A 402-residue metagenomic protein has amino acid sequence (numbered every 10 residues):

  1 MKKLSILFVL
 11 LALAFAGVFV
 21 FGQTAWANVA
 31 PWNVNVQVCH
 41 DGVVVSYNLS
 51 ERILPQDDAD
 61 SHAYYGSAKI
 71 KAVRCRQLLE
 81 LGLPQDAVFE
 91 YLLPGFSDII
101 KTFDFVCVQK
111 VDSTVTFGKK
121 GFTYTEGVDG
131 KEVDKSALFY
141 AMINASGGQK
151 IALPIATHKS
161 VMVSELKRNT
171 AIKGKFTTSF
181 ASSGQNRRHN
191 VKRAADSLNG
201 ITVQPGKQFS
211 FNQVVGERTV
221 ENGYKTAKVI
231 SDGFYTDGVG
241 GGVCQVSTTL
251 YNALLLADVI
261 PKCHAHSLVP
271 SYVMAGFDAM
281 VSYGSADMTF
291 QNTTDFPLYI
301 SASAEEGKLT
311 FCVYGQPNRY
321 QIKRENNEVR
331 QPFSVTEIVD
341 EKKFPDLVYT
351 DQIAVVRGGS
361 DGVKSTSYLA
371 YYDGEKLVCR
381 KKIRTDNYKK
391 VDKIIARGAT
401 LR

Functional and structural regions predicted by a protein language model:
L4-T24: Sec-dependent N-terminal signal peptides of Gram-positive bacterial secreted proteins and lipoproteins
W26-W32, C39-V45, E51-I70, L93-R402: Well-ordered beta-sheet/strand-loop patches within structured domains
C75-L78: Solvent-exposed beta-strand/loop surfaces, strongest in extracytoplasmic domains of secreted and cell-surface proteins
G82-L92: Short Lys/Arg-enriched alpha/beta "domain-start" segment
